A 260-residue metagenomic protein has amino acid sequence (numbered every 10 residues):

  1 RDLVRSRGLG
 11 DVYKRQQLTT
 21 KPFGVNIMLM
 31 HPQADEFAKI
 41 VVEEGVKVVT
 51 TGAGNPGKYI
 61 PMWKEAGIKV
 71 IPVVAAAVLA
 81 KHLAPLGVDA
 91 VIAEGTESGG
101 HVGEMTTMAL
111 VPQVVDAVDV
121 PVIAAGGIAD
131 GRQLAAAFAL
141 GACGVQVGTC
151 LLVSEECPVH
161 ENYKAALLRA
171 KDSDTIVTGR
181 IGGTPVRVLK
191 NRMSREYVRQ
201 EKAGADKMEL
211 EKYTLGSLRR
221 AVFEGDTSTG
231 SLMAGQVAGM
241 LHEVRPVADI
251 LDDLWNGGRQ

Functional and structural regions predicted by a protein language model:
R1, T19-F23, Q236: Glycine-/proline-rich flexible loop or hinge segments
D2-Y13: Single conserved hydrophobic/aromatic residue that forms the stacking wall/gate of nucleotide- or nucleobase-binding
D11-M28, K171: A structural-propensity feature for long, helix-poor, extended segments
Q17, H31-V122, G131-R132, A136-C143 (+1 more regions): Alpha/beta enzyme core
P22-I27, V42-V46, S98, Q200-G204: Short acidic/polar alpha-helix capping motifs at helix-coil junctions
A109-I123, A129-Q260: Conserved active-site-proximal phosphate/metal-binding subdomains
